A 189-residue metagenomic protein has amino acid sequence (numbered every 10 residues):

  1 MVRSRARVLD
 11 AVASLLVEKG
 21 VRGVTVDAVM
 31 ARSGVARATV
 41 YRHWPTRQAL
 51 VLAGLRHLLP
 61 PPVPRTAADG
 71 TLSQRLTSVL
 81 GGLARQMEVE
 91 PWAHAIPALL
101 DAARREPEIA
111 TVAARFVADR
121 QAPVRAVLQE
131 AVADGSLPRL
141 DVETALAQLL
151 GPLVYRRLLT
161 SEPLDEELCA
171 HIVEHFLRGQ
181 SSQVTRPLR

Functional and structural regions predicted by a protein language model:
M1-R32, A38, A49: Basic, helix-initiating cap at the start of DNA-binding domains
Y41-W44: A short His-aromatic
V51-L55, M87-A114: Amphipathic alpha-helical segments used for helix-helix packing
L55-P61: Short, basic, alpha-helical segments at the C-terminal edge of helix-turn-helix-like DNA-binding modules
V63-A93: Hydrophobic alpha-helical connector segments
G70, Q74, H94-P97, P107-A133: Amphipathic alpha-helical packing segments from all-alpha helical-bundle domains
S78, A122, A126-A133, P138 (+1 more regions): C-terminal peripheral helix-coil segments that are non-catalytic and often amphipathic
T111-F116, V132-Q148, E166-E167: All-alpha amphipathic helical-bundle segments outside canonical DNA-binding/catalytic cores that form hydrophobic
